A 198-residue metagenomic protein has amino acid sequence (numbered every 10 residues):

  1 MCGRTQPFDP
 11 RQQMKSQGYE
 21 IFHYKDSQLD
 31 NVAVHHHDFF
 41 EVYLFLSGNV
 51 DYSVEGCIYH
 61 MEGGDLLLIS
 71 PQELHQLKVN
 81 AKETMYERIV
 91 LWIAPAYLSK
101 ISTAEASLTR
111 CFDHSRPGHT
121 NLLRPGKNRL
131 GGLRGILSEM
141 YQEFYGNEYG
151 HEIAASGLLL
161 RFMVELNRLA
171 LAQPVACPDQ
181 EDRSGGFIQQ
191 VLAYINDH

Functional and structural regions predicted by a protein language model:
M1-L66, E73, E105-N121: Generic protein-terminus/edge-of-domain signal
C2-H23, K78-Q142, R168-Q173: A hydrophobic/aromatic-rich effector-binding and dimerization subdomain of bacterial HTH-type transcriptional regulators
S47, P71, I93-P95: Residues immediately flanking
E55-G56, V79-A81, D179: Short, solvent-exposed loop/turn segments at secondary-structure boundaries
P71-L77: Short acidic (Asp/Glu) patches
H119-R129, F144-G157, M163-H198: Short, Lys/Arg-enriched, Trp-marked, Pro/Gly-tolerant hinge/linker segments that flank
